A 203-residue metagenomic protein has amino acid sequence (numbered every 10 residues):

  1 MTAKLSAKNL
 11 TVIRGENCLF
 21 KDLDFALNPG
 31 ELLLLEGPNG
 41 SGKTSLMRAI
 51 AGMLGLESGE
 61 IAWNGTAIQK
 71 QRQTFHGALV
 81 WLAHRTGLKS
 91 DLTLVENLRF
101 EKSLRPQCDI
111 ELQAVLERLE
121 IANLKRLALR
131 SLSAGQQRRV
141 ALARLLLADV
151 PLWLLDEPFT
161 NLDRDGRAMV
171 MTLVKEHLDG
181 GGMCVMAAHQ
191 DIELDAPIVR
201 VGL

Functional and structural regions predicted by a protein language model:
A51: Helix-to-loop junction immediately C-terminal to a conserved catalytic motif
L56-F75: Conserved ABC transporter NBD signature motif
R85, S90-P106: Q-loop/switch helix immediately C-terminal to the Walker
R99, D109-K125: Conserved ABC ATPase "signature" region
A128-S133: Conserved ABC ATPase signature
L142, G181: Hydrophobic anchor residue at the start of the ABC signature
W153-E157: Catalytic Walker B motif of ABC-type/P-loop ATPase nucleotide-binding domains
